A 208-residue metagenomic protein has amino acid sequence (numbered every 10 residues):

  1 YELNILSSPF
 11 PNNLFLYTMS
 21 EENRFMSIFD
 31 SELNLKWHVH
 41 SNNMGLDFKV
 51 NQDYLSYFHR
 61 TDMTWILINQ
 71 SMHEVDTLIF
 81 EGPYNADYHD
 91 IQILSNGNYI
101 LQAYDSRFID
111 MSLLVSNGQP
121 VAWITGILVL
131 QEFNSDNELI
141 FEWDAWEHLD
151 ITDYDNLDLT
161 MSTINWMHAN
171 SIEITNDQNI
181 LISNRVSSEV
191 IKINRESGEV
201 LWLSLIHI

Functional and structural regions predicted by a protein language model:
S31-E32, N69-S71, N134-D136, N194-S197: Short loop/turn segments that connect beta-strands within beta-propeller blades
L35-Q92: Blade-loop segments of beta-propeller domains
M44, D87, G126, H168 (+1 more regions): Beta-rich catalytic cores
V50-Q52, L94-N96, I174-D177: Residue-level detector of Asp-centered blade-edge/turn motifs that repeat once per structural unit in beta-propeller
L55-S56, I100, I180-I182: Conserved beta-propeller blade signature
Y88-D90, D158-E173: Signature of short aromatic-glycine-proline-rich micro-motifs recurring in repeat-based ectodomains
Y104-I124: Short, conserved, GDST-rich strand-edge loop motifs in beta-rich repeat architectures
I206-I208: Conserved small/polar residues in nucleotide/adenosyl-binding loops
